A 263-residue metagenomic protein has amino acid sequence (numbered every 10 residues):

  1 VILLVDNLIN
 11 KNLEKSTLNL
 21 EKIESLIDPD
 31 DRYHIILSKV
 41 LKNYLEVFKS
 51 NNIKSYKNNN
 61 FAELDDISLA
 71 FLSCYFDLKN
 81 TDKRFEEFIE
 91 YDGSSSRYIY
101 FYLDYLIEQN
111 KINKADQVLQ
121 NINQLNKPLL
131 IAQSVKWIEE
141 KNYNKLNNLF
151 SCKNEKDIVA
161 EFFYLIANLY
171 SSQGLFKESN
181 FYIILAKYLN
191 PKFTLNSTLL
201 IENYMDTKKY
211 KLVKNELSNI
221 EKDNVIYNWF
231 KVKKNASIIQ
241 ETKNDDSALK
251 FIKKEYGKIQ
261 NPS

Functional and structural regions predicted by a protein language model:
V1-S263: Alpha-helical solenoid repeat scaffolds
